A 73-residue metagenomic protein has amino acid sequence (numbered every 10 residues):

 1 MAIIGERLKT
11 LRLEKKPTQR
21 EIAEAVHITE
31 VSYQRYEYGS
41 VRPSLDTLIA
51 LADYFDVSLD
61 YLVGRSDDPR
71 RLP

Functional and structural regions predicted by a protein language model:
A2, L13-E14, R42: Short amphipathic helical patch at the helix-1/turn junction of helix-turn-helix
A2, V63-P73: Short, charged recognition helix plus adjacent turn of helix-turn-helix-like nucleic-acid-binding domains
E6-A25, A50: Short basic helix-loop element that most often maps to the first helix and adjoining turn of HTH DNA-binding modules
L8, I22-A23, Y33-Y36, L62: Conserved hydrophobic/aromatic packing and binding residues within compact polymer-binding modules
H27, D46-Y61: DNA major-groove recognition helix of helix-turn-helix/homeodomain DNA-binding modules
H27-R42: Recognition helix of helix-turn-helix/homeodomain-like DNA-binding domains that insert into the DNA major groove
E37, F55, S66: DNA major-groove recognition helix of helix-turn-helix
S40-A50, R71: Short, basic-rich loop-to-helix N-cap that marks the start of a DNA-contacting helix
